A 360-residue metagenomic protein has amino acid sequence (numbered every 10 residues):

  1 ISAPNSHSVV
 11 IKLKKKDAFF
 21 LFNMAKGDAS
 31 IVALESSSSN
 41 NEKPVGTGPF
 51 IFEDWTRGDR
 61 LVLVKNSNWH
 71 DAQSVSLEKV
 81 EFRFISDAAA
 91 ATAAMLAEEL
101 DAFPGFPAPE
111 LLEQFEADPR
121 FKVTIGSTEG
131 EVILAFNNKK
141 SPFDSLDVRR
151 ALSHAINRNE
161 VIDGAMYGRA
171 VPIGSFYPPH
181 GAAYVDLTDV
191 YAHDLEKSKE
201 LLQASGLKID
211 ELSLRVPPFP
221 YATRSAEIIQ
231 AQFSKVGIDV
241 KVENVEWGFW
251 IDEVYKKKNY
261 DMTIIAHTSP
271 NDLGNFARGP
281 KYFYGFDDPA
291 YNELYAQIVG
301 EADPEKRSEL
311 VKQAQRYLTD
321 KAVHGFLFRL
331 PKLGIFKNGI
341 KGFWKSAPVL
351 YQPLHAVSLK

Functional and structural regions predicted by a protein language model:
S6, D17, F22-E81, D87-A89 (+2 more regions): Gly/Pro-rich hinge or "lid" segments in bacterial periplasmic/extracellular proteins
S6-K12, G48-P49, S76-K79, L96-A97 (+5 more regions): Alpha-helical secondary-structure segments
F19-M24, S145-L146, L187: Solvent-exposed, non-transmembrane alpha-helical starts
S38, S67-E113, Q230, D239-K241: Ligand-site clamp/hinge motif
T56, K65, V132, S153-A183 (+2 more regions): Detector for C-terminal structural segments
V62, E81-F84, A102-G105, T124-I125 (+7 more regions): Structural recognition of the beta-strand scaffold that forms the well-ordered cores of secreted hydrolase catalytic
A89-L100, A117-D118, L146-D147, E227-V236 (+1 more regions): Short helices/loops that flank or line small-molecule/ion binding pockets
P107-D118, S269-D272: A ligand-binding cleft/hinge motif common to bilobed small-molecule-binding domains
